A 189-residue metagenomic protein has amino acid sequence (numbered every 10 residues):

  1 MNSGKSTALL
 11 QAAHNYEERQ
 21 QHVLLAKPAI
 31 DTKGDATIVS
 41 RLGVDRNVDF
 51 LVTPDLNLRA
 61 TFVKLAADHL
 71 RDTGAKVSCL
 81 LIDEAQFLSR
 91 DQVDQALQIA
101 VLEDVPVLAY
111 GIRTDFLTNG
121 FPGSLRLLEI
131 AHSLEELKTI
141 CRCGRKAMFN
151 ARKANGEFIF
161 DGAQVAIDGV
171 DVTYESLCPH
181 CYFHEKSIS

Functional and structural regions predicted by a protein language model:
M1-H69, D115-R126, E136-T139, I159-F160 (+1 more regions): Conserved P-loop
A12, D91-I99, G123: A short acidic, amphipathic alpha-helical/loop segment
D68-K76: Glycine-rich phosphate-binding loop signature in dinucleotide/nucleotide-binding domains
D83-A85, I112: Walker B catalytic acidic pair
F87-S89, F116-L117: Catalytic P-loop NTPase motifs of RecA-like helicase/translocase cores
I99-G123: Sensor-1/coupling segment of RecA-like P-loop NTPase cores
H132, K138-F158: Conserved AAA+ ATPase core "coupling" helix
